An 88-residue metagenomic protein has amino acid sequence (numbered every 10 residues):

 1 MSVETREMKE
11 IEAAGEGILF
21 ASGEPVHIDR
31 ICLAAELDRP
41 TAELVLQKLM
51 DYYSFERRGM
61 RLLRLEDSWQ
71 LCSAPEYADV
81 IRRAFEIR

Functional and structural regions predicted by a protein language model:
S2, L33, R39-P40: Terminal low-complexity/charged segments
S2-E7, A84-R88: Short amphipathic alpha-helical boundary/capping segments
M8-E16: Short, leucine-enriched amphipathic alpha-helices that occur as contiguous helical runs
I18-L19, I31: Hydrophobic structural patches
A21-H27: Short capping segments at the starts of secondary-structure elements
I28-A34: A short acidic, leucine-rich amphipathic alpha-helix
D38-K48: Short amphipathic alpha-helical interaction segments
L49-R88: Short basic alpha-helical hairpin corresponding to helix-turn-helix/winged-helix-like nucleic-acid-binding
